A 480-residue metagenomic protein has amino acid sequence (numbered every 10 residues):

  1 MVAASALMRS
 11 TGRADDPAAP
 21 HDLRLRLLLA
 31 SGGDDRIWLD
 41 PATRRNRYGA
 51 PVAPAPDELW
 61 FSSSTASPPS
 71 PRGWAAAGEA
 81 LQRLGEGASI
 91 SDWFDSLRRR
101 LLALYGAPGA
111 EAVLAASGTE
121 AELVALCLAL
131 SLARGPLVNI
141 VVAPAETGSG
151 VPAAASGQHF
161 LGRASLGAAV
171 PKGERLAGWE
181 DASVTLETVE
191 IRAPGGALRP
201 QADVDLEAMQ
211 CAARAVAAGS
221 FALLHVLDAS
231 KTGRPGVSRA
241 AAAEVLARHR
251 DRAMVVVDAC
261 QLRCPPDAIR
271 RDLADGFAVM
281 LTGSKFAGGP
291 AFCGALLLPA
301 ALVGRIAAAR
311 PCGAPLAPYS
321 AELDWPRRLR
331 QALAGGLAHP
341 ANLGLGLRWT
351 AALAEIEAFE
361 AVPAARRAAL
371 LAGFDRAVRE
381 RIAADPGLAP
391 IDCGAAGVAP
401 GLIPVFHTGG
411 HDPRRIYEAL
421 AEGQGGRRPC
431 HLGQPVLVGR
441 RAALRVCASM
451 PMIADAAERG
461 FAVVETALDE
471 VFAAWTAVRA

Functional and structural regions predicted by a protein language model:
M1-N46, G425-R427, V438-R441, T476-A480: Intrinsically disordered, low-structural-confidence terminal and linker regions
M1-S5, L437-A480: PLP-dependent enzyme catalytic core of the Aspartate aminotransferase-like
A19, L23-G33, I37-D40, S67-E120 (+6 more regions): Conserved N-terminal alpha-helix of the aminotransferase class I/II PLP-enzyme fold
P41-L84, G233-S238: Polybasic, low-complexity association/targeting segments
A116, E122-R330, P340: Conserved PLP-enzyme active-site core in the AAT-like
S284-A396: Active-site C-terminal subdomain of aminotransferase-like
G387-G426: Conserved PLP-binding catalytic core of the aspartate aminotransferase-like
Y417-V446: Conserved PLP cofactor-binding pocket of PLP-dependent enzymes
